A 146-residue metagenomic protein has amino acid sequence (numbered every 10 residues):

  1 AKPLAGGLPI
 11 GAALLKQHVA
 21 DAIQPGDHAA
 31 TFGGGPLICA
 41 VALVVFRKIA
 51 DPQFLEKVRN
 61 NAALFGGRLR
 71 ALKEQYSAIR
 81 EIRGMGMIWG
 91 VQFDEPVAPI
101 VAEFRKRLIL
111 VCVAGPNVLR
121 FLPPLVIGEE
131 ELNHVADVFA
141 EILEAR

Functional and structural regions predicted by a protein language model:
A1-R146: Conserved N-terminal phosphate-binding loop of PLP-dependent enzymes in the Aspartate aminotransferase
